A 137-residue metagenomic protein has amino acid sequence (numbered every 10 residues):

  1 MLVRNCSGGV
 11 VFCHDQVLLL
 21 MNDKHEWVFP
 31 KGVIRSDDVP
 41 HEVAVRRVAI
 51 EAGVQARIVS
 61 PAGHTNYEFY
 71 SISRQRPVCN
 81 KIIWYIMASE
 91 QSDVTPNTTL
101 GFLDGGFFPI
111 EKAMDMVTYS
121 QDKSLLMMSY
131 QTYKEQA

Functional and structural regions predicted by a protein language model:
M1-P30: N-terminal strand-loop-strand
N5-S7, D15, N80-I83, L103: Change "...and in nucleic-acid phosphodiester-cleaving endonucleases..." to "...and in nucleic-acid processing enzymes
V11, I86-A88, F107: Short, well-ordered beta-strand micro-motif
Q16-V17, K24-E26, R35, H64-E68 (+1 more regions): Short, charged/polar surface micro-motifs in flexible loops or helix N-caps
V28, C79, F107: Short aromatic/basic micro-patch
F29-H64: The catalytic Nudix box helix
G53-S92: Active-site segment of metal-dependent pyrophosphate-handling enzymes, primarily the Nudix hydrolase catalytic core
W84, T95-L126: NUDIX/MutT-family hydrolases
